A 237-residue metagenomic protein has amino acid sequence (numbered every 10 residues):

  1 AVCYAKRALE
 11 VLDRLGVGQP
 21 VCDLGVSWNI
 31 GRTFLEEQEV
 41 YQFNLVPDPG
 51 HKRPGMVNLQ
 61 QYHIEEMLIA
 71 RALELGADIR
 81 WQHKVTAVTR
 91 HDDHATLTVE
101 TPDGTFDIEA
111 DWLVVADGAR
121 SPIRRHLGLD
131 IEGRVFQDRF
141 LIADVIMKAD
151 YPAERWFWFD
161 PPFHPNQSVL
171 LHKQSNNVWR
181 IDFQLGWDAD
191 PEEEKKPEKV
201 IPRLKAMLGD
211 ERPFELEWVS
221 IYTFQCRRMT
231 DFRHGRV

Functional and structural regions predicted by a protein language model:
V2-L75, T89, H172: Active-site-adjacent segment of FAD-dependent monooxygenases/related oxidoreductases
C22, D78-R80, E132, E217: General small-molecule cofactor/ligand-binding pocket signal
Q38, E100-T105, H164: Glycine-centered tight beta-turn/hairpin loop motif at sheet-sheet or coil-to-beta transitions
Q60, V85, D107-G118: Short hydrophobic core segments
A70, W112, A116-F224, H234: Conserved FAD-binding catalytic core of PHBH/FMO-like flavoproteins
W81-T96, S220-Y222: A conserved short coil-to-beta-strand element within the FAD-binding core of flavoproteins
P102-W112, R233-H234: Core beta-strand elements of the Rossmann-like FAD/NAD(P) dinucleotide-binding domain in flavoenzyme oxidoreductases
M229-D231, G235-V237: Short, intrinsically disordered, charge-balanced linker/junction segments flanking boundaries in proteins
